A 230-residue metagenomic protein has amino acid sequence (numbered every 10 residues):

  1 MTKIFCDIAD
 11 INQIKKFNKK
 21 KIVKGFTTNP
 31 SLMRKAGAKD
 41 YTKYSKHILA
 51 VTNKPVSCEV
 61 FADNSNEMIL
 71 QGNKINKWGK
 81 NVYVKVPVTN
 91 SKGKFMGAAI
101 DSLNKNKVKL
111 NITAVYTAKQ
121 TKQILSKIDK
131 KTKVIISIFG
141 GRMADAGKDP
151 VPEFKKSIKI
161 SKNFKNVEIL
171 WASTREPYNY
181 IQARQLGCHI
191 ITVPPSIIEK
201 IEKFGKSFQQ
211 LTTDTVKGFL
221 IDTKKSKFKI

Functional and structural regions predicted by a protein language model:
T2-K15, K19-V23, T27-S102, N106 (+1 more regions): Active-site beta->alpha loop and helix N-cap motifs at the rims of alpha/beta catalytic domains
M33-R34, N64-S65, S91-K92, A118-T121 (+2 more regions): Short secondary-structure capping/turn micro-motifs that flank functional sites
A38-K39, I69-Q71, M96-G97, K122-K127 (+1 more regions): Short secondary-structure transition/capping segments
V108-E199, G205-S226: Catalytic alpha/beta core domains of metabolic enzymes, predominantly
